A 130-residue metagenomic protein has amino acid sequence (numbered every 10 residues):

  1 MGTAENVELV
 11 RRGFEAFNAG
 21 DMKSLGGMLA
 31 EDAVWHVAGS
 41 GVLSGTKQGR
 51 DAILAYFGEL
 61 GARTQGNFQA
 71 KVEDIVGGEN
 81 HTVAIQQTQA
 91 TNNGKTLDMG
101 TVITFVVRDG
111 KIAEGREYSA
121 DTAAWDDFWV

Functional and structural regions predicted by a protein language model:
M1-E31: Short, low-complexity N-terminal intrinsically disordered segments enriched in polar/charged residues
M28, G77-H81, F105-I112: Short, solvent-exposed coil/turn segments at beta-strand boundaries
L29, V37, T88-A90, I103 (+1 more regions): Short beta-strand segments enriched in hydrophobic/aromatic residues within well-folded beta-rich domains
A30-E79: A solvent-exposed, acidic/Ser-Thr-rich amphipathic alpha-helical stretch
T46, G94-L97, A124-W129: A short, polar/proline- and glycine-enriched secondary-structure boundary/capping micro-motif
E59, A84-N92: Short beta-strand segments that buttress and anchor functional surface loops
A70-I75, Q87-Q89, G100-V106: Hydrophobic/aromatic beta-strand elements that line small-molecule binding cavities or substrate pockets in beta-rich
E114-V130: Low-complexity, intrinsically disordered terminal/linker segments enriched in charged and Gly/Pro repeats
